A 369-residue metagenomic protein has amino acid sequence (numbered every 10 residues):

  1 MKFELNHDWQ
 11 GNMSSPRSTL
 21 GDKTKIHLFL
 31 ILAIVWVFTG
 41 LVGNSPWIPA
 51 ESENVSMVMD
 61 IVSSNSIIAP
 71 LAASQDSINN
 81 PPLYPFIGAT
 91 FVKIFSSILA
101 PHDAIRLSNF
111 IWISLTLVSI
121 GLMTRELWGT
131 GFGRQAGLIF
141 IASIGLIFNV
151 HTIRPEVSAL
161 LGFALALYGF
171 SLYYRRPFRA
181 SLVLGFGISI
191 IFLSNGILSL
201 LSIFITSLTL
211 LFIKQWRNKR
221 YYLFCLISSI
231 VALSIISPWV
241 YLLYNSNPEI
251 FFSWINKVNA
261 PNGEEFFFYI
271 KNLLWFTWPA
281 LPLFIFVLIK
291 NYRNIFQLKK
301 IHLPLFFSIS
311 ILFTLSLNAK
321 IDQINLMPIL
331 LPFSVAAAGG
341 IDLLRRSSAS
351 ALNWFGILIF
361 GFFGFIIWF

Functional and structural regions predicted by a protein language model:
M1-T39, F224-V231: Start-transfer (signal-anchor) and selected internal transmembrane alpha helices of multi-pass inner/ER membrane
T24-K25, I120-A142: Transmembrane-helix signature of polytopic, membrane-embedded enzymes that assemble or transfer cell-envelope glycans
V35-F38, N54-N79, L83, T90-K93: Extracytosolic helix-loop segments that constitute the early lumenal/periplasmic catalytic or substrate-binding loops
N54-D60, S64, F186-G187, S194 (+4 more regions): Transmembrane-lumen/periplasm boundary regions of multi-pass, lipid-linked membrane glycan transferases
P82, F86, F95-L115, N149 (+1 more regions): Loop-to-helix entry region of an early transmembrane alpha helix in multi-pass inner-membrane enzymes
L107-L127, L165: Transmembrane-helix motifs of polytopic, lipid-linked glycan transferases
R125-G131, A166-V183, I190-I191, I341-L344: Membrane-interface transmembrane helices that cradle and orient dolichyl/undecaprenyl
G145-A159: Short acidic/glycine- and proline-prone juxtamembrane loop motifs at membrane-interface regions of multi-pass membrane
